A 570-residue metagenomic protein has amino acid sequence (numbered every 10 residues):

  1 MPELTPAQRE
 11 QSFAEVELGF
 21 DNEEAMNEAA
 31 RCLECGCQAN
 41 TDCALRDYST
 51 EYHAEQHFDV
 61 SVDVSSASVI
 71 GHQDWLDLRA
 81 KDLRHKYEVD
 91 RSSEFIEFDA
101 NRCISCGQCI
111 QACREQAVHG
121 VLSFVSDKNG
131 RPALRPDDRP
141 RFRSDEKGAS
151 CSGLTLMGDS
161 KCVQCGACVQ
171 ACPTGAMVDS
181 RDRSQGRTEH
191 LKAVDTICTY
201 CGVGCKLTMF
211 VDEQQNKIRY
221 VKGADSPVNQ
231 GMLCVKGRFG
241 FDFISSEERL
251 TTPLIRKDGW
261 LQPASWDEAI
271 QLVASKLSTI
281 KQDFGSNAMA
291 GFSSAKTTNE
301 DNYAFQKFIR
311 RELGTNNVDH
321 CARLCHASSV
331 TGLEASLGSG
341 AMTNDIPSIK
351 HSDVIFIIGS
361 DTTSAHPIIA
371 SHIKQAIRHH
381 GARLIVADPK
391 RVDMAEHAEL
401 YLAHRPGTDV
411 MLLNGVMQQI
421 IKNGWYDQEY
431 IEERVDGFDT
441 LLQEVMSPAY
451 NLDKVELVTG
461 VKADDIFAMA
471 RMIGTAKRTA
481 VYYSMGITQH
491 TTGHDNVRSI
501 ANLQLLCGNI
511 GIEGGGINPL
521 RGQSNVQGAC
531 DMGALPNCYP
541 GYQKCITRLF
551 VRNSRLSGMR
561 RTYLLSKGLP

Functional and structural regions predicted by a protein language model:
M1-C165, V169-A171, G175-D179, G202-R219 (+3 more regions): Ferredoxin-type iron-sulfur electron-transfer modules and their immediate structural context
C106, I110-Q111, A117, Q185-P570: Catalytic alpha/large subunits of respiratory electron-transfer oxidoreductases, centered on bis-MGD molybdoenzymes
D182: Conserved ATP-binding module of the ATP-grasp superfamily
